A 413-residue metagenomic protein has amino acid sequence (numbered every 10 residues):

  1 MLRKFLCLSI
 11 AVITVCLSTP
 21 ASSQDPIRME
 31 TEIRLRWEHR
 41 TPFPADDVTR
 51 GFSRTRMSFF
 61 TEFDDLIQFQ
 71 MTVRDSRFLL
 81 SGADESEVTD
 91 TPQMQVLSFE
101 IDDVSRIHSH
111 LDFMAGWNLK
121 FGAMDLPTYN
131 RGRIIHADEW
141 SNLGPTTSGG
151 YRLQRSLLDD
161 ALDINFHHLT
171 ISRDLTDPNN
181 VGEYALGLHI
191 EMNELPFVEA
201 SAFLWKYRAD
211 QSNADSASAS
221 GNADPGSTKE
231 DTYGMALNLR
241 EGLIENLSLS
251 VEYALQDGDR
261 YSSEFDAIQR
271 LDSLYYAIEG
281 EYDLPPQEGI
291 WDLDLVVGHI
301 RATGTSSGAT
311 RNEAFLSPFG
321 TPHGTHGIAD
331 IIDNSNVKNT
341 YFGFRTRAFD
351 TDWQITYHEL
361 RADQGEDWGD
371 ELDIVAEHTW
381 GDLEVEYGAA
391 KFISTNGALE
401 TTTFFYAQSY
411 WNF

Functional and structural regions predicted by a protein language model:
M1-S9: Bacterial N-terminal signal peptides that target proteins for export
I13, T19-L119, S148-L158, L162-F166 (+5 more regions): Beta-barrel outer-membrane channel/assembly domains of diderm bacteria
V73-D75, A123, H299-R301: A general secondary-structure junction signal
L80-F99, V104-T228, Y233-M235, G308-Y341: Surface-exposed coil loops of outer-membrane beta-barrel proteins
F197, R208-A302: Long, internal scaffold/assembly segments composed of regular secondary structure
S307-A309, G397-A398: Short conserved micro-motifs at the rims of enzyme active sites and ligand-binding pockets
